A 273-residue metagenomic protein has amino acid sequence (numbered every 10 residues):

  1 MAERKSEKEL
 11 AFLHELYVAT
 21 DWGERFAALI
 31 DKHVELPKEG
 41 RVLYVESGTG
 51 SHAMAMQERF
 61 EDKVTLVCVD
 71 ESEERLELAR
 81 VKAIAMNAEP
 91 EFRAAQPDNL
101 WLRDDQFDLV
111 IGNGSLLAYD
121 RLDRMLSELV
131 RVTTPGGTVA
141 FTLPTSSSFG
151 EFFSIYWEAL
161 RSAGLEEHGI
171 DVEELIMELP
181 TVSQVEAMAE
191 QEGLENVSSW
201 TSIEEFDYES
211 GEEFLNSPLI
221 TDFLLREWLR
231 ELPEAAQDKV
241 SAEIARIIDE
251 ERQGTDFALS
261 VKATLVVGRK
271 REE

Functional and structural regions predicted by a protein language model:
M1-L13: N-terminal, positively charged/glycine-rich alpha-helical extensions of SAM-dependent methyltransferases
T20-E39, A55: Conserved alpha-helix/loop element of class I SAM-dependent methyltransferases that forms part of the SAM/SAH-binding
R41-L100, R124: Class I SAM-dependent methyltransferase SAM/SAH-binding core
D98-V110: A short acidic, Gly/Pro-enriched loop at the edge of an enzyme's catalytic core that lines a small-molecule cofactor
L109-L122, L143: A short SAM/SAH-binding and catalytic strip from SAM-dependent methyltransferases
D123-T138: A short glycine-rich, Lys/Arg-flanked "PGG" loop and its adjoining helix->strand segment in the class I
G136-E209: Conserved catalytic/acceptor-binding region of the Class I
V197-Q253: C-terminal helical/coil "lid" or tail adjacent to the Rossmann-like core of SAM-dependent
